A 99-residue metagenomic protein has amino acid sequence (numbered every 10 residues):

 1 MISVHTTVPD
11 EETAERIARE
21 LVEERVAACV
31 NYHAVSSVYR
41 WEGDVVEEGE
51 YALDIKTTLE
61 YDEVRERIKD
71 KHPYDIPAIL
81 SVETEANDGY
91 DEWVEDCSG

Functional and structural regions predicted by a protein language model:
M1-G99: Positively charged, small/polar-rich N-terminal and surface patches that mediate targeting and assembly and bind
